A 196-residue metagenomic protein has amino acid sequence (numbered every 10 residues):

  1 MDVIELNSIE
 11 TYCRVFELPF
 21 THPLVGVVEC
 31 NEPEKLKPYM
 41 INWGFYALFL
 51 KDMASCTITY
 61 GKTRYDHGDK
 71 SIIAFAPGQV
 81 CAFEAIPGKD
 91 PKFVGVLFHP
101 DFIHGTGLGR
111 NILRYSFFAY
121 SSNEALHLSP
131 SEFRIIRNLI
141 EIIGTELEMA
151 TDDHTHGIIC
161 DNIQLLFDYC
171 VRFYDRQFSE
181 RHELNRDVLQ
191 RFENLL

Functional and structural regions predicted by a protein language model:
M1-T59, T63-D66: Generic protein-terminus/edge-of-domain signal
A47, I135-I142, N162, L166-Y169: Amphipathic, well-ordered alpha-helical segments in soluble domains
D52, D69, P77: A cytosolic small-molecule/anion-sensing beta-strand core signal
T57-T59, C81-G88: Short beta-strand His + acidic residue motifs that chelate non-heme Fe in jelly-roll/DSBH and cupin folds
I73, P77-F83, I103-H104: Histidine-centered metal-chelating micro-motifs
E84-E148: A hydrophobic/aromatic-rich effector-binding and dimerization subdomain of bacterial HTH-type transcriptional regulators
H127, A150-I158, C170-L196: Short, Lys/Arg-enriched, Trp-marked, Pro/Gly-tolerant hinge/linker segments that flank
E132, L139, T155, I159-N162 (+1 more regions): Amphipathic alpha-helix face/heptad-repeat signature
